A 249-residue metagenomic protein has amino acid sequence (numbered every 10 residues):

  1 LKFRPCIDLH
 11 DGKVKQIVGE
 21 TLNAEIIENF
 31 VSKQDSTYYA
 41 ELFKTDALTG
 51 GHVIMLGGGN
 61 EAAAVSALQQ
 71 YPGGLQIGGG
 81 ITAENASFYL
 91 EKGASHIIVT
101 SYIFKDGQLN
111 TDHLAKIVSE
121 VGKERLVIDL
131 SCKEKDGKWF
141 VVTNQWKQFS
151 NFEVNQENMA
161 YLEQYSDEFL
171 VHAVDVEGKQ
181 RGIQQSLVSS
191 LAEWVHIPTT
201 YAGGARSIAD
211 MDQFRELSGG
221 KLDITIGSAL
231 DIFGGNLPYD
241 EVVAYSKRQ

Functional and structural regions predicted by a protein language model:
D8, F43, G51, I77 (+6 more regions): Conserved, mostly hydrophobic/aromatic
H10-E25, L90-V176: Conserved anion-binding
V14-N60: N-terminal beta-alpha supersecondary unit
F30-F43, T82-F88, N151-A160: Short, acidic/polar
T45-L48, P72, A94, K123 (+2 more regions): A structural motif
A47-A63, S101-G107, V171-Q180: Glycine-rich, proline-tolerant flexible connector loops at the mouths of alpha/beta enzymes
A62-I97, S186-I224, D240-V242: Catalytic cores of alpha/beta
L109-E120, M211-Q249: C-terminal helical cap(s) of enzyme catalytic domains, especially alpha/beta-barrels
